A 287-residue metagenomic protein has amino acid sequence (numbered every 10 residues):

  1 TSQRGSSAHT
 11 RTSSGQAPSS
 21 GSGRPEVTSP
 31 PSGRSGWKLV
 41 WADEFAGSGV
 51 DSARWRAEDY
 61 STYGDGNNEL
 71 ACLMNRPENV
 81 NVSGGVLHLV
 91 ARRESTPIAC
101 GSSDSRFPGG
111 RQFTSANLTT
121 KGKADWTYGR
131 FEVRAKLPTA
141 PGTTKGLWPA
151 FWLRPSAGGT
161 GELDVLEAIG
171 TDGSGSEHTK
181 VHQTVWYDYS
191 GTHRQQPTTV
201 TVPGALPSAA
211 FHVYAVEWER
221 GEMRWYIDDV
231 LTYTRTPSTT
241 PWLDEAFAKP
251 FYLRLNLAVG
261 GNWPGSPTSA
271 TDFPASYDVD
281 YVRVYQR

Functional and structural regions predicted by a protein language model:
T1-R4: Hydrophobic single-pass membrane-targeting/anchoring helices
G15: Short Gly/Ser/Thr- and charged-rich N-terminal loops/segments that act as flexible capping/hinge elements
G21-R287: GH16 jelly-roll
